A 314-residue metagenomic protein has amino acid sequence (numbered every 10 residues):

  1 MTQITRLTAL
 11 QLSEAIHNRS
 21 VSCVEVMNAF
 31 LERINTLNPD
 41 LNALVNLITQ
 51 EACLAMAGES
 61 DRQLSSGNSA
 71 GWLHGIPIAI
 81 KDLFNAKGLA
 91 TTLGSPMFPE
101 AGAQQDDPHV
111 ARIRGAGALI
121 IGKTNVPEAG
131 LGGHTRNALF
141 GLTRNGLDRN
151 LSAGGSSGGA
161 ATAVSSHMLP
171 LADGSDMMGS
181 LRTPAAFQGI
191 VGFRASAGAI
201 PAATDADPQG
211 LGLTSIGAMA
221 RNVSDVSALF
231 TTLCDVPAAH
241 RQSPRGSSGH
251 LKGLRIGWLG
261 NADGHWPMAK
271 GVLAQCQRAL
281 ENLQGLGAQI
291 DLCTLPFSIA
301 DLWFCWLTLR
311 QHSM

Functional and structural regions predicted by a protein language model:
M1-N68, T232-M314: Amidase signature
L12-N18, F98-G102, T214-R221: Short, well-ordered beta-strand elements within core beta-sheets of diverse protein domains
F30, C53, G75, K81 (+3 more regions): Conserved hydrophobic/aromatic pocket- or pore-lining residues that grip, position, or stack substrates in active sites
L44-V45, W72-L73, P77-A79, L119 (+1 more regions): Short, conserved beta-strand segments within well-ordered enzyme catalytic domains that often line or immediately flank
A70-L73, R114, V164, H250: Extracellular/periplasmic catalytic domains that process cell-envelope and extracellular macromolecules
W72-H109: Enzymes and membrane/adaptor proteins characterized by extended Gly/Ser/Thr/Asp/Glu-rich, aromatic-dotted
Q105-F230: Short glycine/serine-rich loop segments
